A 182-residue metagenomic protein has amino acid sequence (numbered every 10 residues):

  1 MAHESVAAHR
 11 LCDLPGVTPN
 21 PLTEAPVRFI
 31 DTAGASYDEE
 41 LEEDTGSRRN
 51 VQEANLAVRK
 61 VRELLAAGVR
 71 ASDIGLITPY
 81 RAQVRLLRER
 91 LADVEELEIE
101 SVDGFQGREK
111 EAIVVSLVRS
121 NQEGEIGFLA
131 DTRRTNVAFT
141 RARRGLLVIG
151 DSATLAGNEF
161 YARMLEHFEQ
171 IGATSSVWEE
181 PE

Functional and structural regions predicted by a protein language model:
M1-E63, R108-E109, A142, V148-E182: Helicase-core coupling region on the C-terminal RecA-like lobe
D31, T78, S116-R119: Flexible glycine-/small-residue-rich
A35, R81-Q83, F105, R119-Q122 (+1 more regions): Conserved nucleotide-binding/hydrolysis micro-motifs of P-loop NTPases
Q52, L56, T78-A82, L86 (+2 more regions): Generic recognition of stable, solvent-exposed alpha-helical segments in well-folded globular domains
V58-V102: Conserved helicase motor "Helicase C" RecA-like lobe of SF1/SF2 P-loop NTPases
D73, I99-V102, G124-T135: Short beta-alpha junctions and helix-cap segments that line functional grooves
E100, Q106-S120, N136-V137, G145-I149: A short beta-strand element within the Helicase C-terminal
I126-L146, H167: Conserved SF2 helicase motif VI
